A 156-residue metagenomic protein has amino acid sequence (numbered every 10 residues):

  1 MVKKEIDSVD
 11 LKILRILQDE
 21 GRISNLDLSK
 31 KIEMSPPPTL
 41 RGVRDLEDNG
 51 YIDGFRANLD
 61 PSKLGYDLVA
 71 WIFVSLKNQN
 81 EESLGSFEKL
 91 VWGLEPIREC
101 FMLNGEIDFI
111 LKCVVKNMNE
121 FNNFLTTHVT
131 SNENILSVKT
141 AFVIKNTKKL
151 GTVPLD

Functional and structural regions predicted by a protein language model:
M1-D156: A compositional/biophysical signature of low hydrophobicity enriched in polar/charged and small residues
